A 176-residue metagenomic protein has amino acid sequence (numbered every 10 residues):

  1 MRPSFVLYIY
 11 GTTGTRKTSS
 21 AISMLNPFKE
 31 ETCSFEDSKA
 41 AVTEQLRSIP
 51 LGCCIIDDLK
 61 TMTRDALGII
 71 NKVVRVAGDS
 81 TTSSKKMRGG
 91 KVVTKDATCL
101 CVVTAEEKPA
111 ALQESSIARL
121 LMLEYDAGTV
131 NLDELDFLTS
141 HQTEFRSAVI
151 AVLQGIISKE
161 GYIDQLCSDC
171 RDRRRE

Functional and structural regions predicted by a protein language model:
M1-E176: Phosphate-handling catalytic cores of nucleic-acid transaction enzymes
